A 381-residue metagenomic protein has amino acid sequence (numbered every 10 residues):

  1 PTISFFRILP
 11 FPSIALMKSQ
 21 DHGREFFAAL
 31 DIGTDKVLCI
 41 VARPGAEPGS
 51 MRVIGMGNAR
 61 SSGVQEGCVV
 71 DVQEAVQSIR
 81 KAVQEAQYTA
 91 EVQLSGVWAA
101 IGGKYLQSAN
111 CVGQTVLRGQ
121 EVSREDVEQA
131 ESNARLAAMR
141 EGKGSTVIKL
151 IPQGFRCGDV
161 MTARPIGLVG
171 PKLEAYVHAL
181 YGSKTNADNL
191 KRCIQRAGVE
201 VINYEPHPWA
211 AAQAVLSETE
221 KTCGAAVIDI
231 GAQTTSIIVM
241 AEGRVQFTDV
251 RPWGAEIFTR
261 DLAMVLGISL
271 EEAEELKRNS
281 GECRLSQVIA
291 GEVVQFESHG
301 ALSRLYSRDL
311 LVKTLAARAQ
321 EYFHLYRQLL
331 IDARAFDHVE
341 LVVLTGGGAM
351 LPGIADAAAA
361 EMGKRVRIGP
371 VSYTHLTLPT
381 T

Functional and structural regions predicted by a protein language model:
I3-K36, I40-A226, R244-Q246, A255 (+4 more regions): Nucleotide/phosphate-binding catalytic cleft detector across ATP-hydrolyzing and phosphate-transferring enzymes
D35, G281-R284, H338-E361: Glycine-rich phosphate-binding loops at beta-strand->alpha-helix junctions
C39, A99, I194, D229 (+3 more regions): Residue-level signature of catalytic and energy-coupling elements of molecular machines, predominantly ATP/GTP-dependent
A197, E361-M362: Short, structured coil segments at secondary-structure junctions
C223-V265: Glycine-rich phosphate-binding loop of actin/hexokinase-like ATP-binding domains
R318-R327: A general structural motif
Q328-L341, T345-G346, I368: Hydrophobic alpha-helical bundle architecture
T374-T380: Conserved small/polar residues in nucleotide/adenosyl-binding loops
